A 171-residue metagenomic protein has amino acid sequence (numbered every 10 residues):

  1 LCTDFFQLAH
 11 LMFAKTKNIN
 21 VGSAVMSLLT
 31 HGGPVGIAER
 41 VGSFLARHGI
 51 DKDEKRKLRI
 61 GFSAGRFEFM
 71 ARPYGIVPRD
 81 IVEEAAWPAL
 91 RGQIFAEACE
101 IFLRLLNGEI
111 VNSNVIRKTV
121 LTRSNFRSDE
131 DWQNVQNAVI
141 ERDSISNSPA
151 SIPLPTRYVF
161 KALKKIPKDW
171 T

Functional and structural regions predicted by a protein language model:
L1-T171: N-terminal glycine-rich cofactor-binding segment that shapes the pocket for flavin-like pterin cofactors
